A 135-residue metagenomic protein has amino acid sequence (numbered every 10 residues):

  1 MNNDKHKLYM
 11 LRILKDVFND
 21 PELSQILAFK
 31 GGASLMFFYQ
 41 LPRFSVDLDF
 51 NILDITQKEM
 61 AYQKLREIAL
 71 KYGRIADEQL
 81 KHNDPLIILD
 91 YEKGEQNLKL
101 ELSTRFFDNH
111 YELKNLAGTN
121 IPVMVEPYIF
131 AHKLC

Functional and structural regions predicted by a protein language model:
M1-A28: Helical scaffold of the NTase/Pol beta-like nucleotidyltransferase catalytic core
K7, I52-D84: Metal-dependent nucleotidyltransferase catalytic core
L11, K15, N97-C135: Catalytic cores of NTP-dependent nucleotidyl/adenyl transfer enzymes across multiple folds
F18-L48, I52-L53: Active-site nucleotide-donor binding segment shared across nucleotidyl transfer reactions
K30, N51, I88-D90, E101-S103 (+1 more regions): Residues in well-ordered beta-strands of folded domains
A33, T56, F106-D108: Short, flexible active-site-adjacent loop segments at beta-strand->alpha-helix junctions, enriched in small/polar
Y39-Q40, Y62-K64, L89, L98-E101 (+1 more regions): Short, conserved acidic/polar surface loops in the N-terminal third of protein domains
L70-F106: Conserved catalytic core of two-metal-ion nucleotidyltransferases
